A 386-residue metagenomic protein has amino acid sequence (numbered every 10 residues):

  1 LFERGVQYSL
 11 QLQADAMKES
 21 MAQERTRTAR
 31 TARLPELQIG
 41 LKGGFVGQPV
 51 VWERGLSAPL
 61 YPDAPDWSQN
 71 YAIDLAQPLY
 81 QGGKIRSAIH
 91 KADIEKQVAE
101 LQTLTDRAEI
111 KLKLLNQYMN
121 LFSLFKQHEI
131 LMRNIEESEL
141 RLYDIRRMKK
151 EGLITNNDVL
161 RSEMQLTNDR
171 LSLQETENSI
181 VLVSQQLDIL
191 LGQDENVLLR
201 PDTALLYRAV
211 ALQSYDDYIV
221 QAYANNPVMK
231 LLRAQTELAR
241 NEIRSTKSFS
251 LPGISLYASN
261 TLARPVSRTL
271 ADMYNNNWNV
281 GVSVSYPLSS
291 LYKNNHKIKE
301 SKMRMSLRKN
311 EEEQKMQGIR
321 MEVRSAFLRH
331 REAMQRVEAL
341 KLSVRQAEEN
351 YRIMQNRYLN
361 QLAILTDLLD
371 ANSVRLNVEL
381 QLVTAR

Functional and structural regions predicted by a protein language model:
L1, Q381-R386: Acidic, low-complexity, intrinsically disordered peripheral segments
L1-K42, L79, E195-E237, P287-L288 (+2 more regions): Bacterial Sec-pathway N-terminal export signals of envelope proteins
F2, A72-D74, Y118, I219 (+2 more regions): Membrane-embedded beta-strand positions in outer-membrane beta-barrel channels/transporters
Q13, E36-L56, P62-P65, A76-T105 (+7 more regions): Small/polar (Gly/Ser/Thr/Ala-rich) solvent-exposed segments that form structured loops/beta-strands/short helices used
A14-A29, D106, I110-E129, V183 (+2 more regions): Amphipathic alpha-helical coiled-coil segments
S68-N70, N116, R161, G253 (+1 more regions): Transmembrane beta-barrel architecture of outer-membrane proteins
R107-Q221, R329, A333, R375 (+1 more regions): Periplasmic alpha-helical coiled-coil/stalk elements that build and connect Gram-negative outer-membrane
T176, P227, R308, A385: Metallo-beta-lactamase
